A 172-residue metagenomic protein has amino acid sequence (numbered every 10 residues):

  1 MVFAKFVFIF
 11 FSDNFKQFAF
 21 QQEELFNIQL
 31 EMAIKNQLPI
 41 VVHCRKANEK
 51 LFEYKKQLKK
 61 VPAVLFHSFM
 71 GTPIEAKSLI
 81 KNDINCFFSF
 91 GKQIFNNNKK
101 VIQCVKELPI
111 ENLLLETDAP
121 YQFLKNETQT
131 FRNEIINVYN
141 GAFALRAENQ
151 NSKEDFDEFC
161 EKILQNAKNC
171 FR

Functional and structural regions predicted by a protein language model:
M1-F11: Extended, charged catalytic domains and RNA/DNA-binding interfaces, predominantly in divalent-metal-using enzymes
F8-I9, K46, M70, A119-Y121: Short, glycine/acidic-enriched loop or turn micro-motifs at the edges of active sites
I9-K16, Q122-E127: A short acidic, helix-capping loop that chelates divalent metal ions and anchors anionic groups
F15, A19, F131-R132: Flexible, glycine- and charge-enriched loops at secondary-structure boundaries
F18-L115: Catalytic pocket-lining loop regions of alpha/beta-barrel enzymes, especially the amidohydrolase/enolase/GH5 lineages
M32-K35, I136-R172: Mid-to-C-terminal alpha-helical segments outside catalytic/metal-binding sites
E111-T128: Short acidic/histidine-rich active-site segments
E127-V138: Short glycine/threonine-rich catalytic loop with a Thr-x-Gly-x-Asp
